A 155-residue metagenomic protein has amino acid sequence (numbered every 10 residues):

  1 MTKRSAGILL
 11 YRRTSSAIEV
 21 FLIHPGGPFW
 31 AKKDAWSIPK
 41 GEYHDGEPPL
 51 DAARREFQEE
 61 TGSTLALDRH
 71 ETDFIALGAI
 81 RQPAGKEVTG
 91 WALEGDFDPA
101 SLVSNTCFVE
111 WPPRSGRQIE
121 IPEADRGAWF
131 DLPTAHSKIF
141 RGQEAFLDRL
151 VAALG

Functional and structural regions predicted by a protein language model:
M1-I38, W91: N-terminal strand-loop-strand
S5-A6, S16, D51-A52, T134 (+1 more regions): Residue-level detector of intrinsically disordered, flexible termini and proteolytic processing junctions
R13, D96, A152: Residue-level marker of positions within ordered structural domains that often coincide with functionally constrained
G26, R69, T106, V151-L154: Generic low-complexity, intrinsically disordered sequence content enriched in small uncharged/hydrophobic residues
W30-A31, G46, R149: A periodicity- and composition-biased signal for non-globular, repetitive helical segments
G41-R141, A145: Unchanged
Q143-G155: C-terminal/domain-terminus segments
